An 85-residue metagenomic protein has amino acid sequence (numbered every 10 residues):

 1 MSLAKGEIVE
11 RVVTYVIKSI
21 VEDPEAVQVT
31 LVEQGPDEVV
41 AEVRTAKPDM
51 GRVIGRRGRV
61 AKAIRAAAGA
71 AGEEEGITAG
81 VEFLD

Functional and structural regions predicted by a protein language model:
M1-M50, A63-D85: RNA-contacting regions in translation and RNA-metabolism proteins, encompassing KH/S1 modules where present
I54-G58: Glycine-centered tight-turn and secondary-structure capping sites
